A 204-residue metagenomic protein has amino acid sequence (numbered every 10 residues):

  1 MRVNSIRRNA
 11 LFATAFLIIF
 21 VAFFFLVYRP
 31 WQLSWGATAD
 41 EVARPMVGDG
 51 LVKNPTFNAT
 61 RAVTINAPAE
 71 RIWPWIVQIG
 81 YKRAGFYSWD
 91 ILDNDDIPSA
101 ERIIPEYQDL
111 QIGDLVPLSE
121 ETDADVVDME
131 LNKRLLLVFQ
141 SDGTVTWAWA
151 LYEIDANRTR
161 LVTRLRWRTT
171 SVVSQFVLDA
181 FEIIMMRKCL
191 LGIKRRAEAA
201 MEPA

Functional and structural regions predicted by a protein language model:
M1, I6-R7, Y28, T60 (+2 more regions): Short, intrinsically disordered low-complexity segments
R2-F20: N-terminal Sec-pathway targeting helices
A10-A13, R44-T56, T64-E70, V77-W149 (+4 more regions): Glycine-rich portal/gate segments that line the openings of hydrophobic small-molecule binding cavities
F16-T60: Short acidic N-proximal helix/loop "leader" segments that mark the beginning of a domain or an inter-domain linker
